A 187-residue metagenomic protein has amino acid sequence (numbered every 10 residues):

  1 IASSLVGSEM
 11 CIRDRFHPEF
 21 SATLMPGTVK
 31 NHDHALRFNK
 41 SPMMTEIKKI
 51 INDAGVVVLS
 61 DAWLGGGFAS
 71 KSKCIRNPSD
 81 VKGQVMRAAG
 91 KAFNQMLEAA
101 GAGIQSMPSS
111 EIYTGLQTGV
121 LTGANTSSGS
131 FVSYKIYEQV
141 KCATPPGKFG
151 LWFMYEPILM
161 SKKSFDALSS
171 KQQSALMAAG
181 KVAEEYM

Functional and structural regions predicted by a protein language model:
I1-G7: Single conserved hydrophobic/aromatic residue that forms the stacking wall/gate of nucleotide- or nucleobase-binding
G7-S8, T114-K148: Periplasmic binding protein-like
E9, R13-I104, S109, G115 (+3 more regions): Contiguous mixed-secondary-structure segments that line small-molecule binding/active-site clefts of soluble domains
L151-F153: Short gly/pro-enriched beta-turn/loop segments at secondary-structure junctions
Y186-M187: Amphipathic, heptad-repeat-like alpha-helical segments
